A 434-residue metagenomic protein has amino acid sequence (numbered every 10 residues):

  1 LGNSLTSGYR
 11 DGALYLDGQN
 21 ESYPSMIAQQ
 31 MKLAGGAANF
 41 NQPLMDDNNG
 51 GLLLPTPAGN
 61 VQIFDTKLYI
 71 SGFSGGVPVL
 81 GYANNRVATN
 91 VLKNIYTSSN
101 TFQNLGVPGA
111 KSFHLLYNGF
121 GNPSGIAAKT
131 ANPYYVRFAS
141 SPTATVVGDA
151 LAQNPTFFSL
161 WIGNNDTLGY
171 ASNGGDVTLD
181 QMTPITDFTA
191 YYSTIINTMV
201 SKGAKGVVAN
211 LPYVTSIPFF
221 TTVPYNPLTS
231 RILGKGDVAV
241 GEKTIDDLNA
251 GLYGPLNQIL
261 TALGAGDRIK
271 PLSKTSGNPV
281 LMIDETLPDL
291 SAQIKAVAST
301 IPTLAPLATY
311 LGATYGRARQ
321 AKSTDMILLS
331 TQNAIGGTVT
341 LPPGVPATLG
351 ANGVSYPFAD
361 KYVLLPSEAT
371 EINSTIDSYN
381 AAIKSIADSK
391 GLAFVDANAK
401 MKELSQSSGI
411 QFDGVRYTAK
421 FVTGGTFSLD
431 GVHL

Functional and structural regions predicted by a protein language model:
L1, W161, A209-N210: Alpha/beta-hydrolase-fold catalytic nucleophile elbow
L1, Y23-I27, T375, Y379 (+1 more regions): Histidine-centered active-site loop/cap adjacent to the catalytic His in serine esterases/O-acetyl transfer systems
L1-G12: Catalytic nucleophile-elbow at a beta strand-turn-alpha helix junction centered on a G-D-S/GDSL motif, marking
L5, M26-L33, I376, A382 (+1 more regions): A short alpha-helix/helix-coil micro-patch that ends at or immediately precedes a cysteine
A13-A190, T194, Y213-T215, F220: Conserved SGNH/GDSL esterase-like catalytic core that processes O-acyl groups on lipids and polysaccharides
L44, G51-S71, G81-N94, F113-A139 (+4 more regions): Surface-exposed intrinsically disordered loops and tails
Q153, Y191-V208, T375-V395: A structural motif corresponding to the C-terminal end of an alpha-helix and its immediate exit/capping segment
P218-S389, V395-G425: Acidic, Ser/Thr/Gly/Pro-rich low-complexity segments that form flexible
